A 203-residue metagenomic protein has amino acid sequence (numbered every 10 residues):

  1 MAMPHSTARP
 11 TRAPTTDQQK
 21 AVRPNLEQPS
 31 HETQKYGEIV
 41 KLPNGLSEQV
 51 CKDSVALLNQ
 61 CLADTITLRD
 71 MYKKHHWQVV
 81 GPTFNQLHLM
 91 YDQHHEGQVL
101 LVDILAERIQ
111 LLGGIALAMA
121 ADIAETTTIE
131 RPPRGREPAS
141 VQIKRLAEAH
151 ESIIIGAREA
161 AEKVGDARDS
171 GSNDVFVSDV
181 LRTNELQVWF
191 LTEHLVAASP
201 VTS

Functional and structural regions predicted by a protein language model:
A2-Q19, F84, A116, A120-A124 (+3 more regions): Long, contiguous binding/interaction regions
A8-R9, A13-N44: Acidic, low-complexity proline/glycine-rich segments
I39-C61, A139: Disorder-to-helix initiation segments
G45-D53, L68-Q93, G156-S172: Helix-loop segments that flank and shape redox-cofactor active sites
L62, R69, H76, H95 (+6 more regions): A structural signal for well-ordered alpha-helices, especially hydrophobic packing surfaces of coiled-coils
K73, V79-D122: Conserved alpha-helical segments that form or flank metal/cofactor-binding pockets of metalloenzymes
H75, D103, E107-R108, A121-D179: Acidic/histidine-rich alpha-helical segments that form the ligand environment of transition-metal centers
L100, S172-S203: Short, contiguous alpha-helical
